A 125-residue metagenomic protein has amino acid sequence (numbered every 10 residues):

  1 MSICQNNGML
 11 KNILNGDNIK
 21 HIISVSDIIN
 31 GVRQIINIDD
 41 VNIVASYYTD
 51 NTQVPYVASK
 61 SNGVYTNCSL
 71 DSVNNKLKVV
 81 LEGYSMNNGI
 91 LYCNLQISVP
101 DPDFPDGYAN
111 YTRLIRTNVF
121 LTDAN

Functional and structural regions predicted by a protein language model:
S2-A124: N-terminal assembly/attachment segments of tailed bacteriophage virion structural proteins
